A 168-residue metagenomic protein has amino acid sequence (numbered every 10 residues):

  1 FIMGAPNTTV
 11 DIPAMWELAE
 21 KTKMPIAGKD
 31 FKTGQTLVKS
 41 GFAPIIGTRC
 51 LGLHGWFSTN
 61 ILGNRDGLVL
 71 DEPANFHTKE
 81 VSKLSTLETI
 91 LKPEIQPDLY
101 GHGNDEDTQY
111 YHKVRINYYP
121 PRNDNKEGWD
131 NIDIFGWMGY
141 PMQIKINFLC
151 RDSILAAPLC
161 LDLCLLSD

Functional and structural regions predicted by a protein language model:
F1, M24-P25, C50-G52, N131 (+1 more regions): Structural motif
F1-T9, K39, G55, D168: Short intrinsically disordered, low-complexity coil segments enriched in acidic
I2-Q35: Rossmann-fold NAD(P)-binding glycine/threonine-rich loop
T9-V10, I61-R65, P141, S153-I154: Flexible loop/turn segments at secondary-structure boundaries
M15, K39-F42, C160-C164: Buried hydrophobic packing segments
E20, M24, A43-L51, G139 (+1 more regions): Generic secondary-structure signature for well-ordered alpha-helical cores
A27-G28, G34-E106: Conserved anion/nucleotide-ligand pocket segment
E72-D168: C-terminal catalytic/substrate-binding lobe primarily of soluble NAD(P)-dependent oxidoreductases
